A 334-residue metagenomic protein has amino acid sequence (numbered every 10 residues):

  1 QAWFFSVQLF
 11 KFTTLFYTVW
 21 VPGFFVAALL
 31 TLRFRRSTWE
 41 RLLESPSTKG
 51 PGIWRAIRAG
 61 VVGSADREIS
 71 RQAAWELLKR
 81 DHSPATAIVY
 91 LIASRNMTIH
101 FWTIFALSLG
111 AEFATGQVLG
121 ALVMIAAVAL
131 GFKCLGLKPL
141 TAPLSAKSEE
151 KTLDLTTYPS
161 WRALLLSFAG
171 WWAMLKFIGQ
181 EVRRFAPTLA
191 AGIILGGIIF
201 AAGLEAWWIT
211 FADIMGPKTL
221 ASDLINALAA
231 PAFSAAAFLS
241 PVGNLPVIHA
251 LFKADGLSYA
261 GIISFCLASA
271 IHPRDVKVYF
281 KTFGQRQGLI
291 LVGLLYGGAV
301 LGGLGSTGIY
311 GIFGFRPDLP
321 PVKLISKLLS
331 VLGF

Functional and structural regions predicted by a protein language model:
Q1-A28, V118-L228, K253, V292-F334: Selected transmembrane alpha-helices and immediately adjacent juxtamembrane segments of polytopic inner-membrane
W3, V19-W20, R33-R36, T48-G52 (+3 more regions): Generic alpha-helical scaffold signal
K11, L15, G23, A27 (+5 more regions): Alpha-helical transmembrane segments of multi-pass integral membrane proteins
V26, L30, W39, A74-L77 (+6 more regions): Hydrophobic alpha-helical interface/terminus motif in multipass membrane transporters
V26-V61, W208-S222, I248: Membrane-embedded helical hairpins/re-entrant loop segments and their flanking transmembrane helices within multi-pass
G60-V118, L204-V292: Membrane-interfacial helix-loop connectors
